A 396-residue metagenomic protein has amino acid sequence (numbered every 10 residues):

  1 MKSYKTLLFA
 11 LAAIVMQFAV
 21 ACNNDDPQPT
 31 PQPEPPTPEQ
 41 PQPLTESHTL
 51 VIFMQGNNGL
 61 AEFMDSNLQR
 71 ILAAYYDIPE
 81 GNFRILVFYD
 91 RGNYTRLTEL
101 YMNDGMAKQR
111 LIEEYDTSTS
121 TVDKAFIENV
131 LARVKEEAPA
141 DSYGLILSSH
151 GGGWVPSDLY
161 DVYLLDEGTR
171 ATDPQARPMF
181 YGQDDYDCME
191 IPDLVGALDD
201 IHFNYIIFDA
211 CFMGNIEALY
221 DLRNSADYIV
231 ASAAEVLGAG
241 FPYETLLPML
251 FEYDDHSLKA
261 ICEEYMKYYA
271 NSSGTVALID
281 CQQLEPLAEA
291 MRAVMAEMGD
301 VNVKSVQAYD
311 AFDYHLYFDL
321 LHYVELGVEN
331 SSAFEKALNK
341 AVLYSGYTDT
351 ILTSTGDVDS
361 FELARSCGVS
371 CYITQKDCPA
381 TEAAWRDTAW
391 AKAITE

Functional and structural regions predicted by a protein language model:
M1-V20: Sec-dependent bacterial lipoprotein signal peptides
V15-T45: Bacterial Sec-dependent N-terminal signal peptides
P27-P29, P43-M64, D90-N93, Y115-S118 (+4 more regions): Cell-envelope and extracellular/periplasmic
P35-P43, E136, G151, Y160-E396: Terminal, contiguous helix-loop blocks that mediate binding/assembly
E46-T49, P79-I85, A138-G144, D200-Y205 (+1 more regions): Loop/turn elements at helix/coil->beta-strand transitions in domains of secreted/extracellular proteins
L60-Y94: N-terminal carbohydrate-binding/catalytic regions of secreted carbohydrate-active enzymes
D65-L68, L72, K124-A132, I191 (+2 more regions): Extracytoplasmic/secreted envelope proteins and their assembly/folding machinery, especially bacterial periplasmic
I85-Y143, L147-S149, W154-V155, D161-M179 (+1 more regions): Substrate-binding cleft of extracellular glycoside hydrolase catalytic domains
